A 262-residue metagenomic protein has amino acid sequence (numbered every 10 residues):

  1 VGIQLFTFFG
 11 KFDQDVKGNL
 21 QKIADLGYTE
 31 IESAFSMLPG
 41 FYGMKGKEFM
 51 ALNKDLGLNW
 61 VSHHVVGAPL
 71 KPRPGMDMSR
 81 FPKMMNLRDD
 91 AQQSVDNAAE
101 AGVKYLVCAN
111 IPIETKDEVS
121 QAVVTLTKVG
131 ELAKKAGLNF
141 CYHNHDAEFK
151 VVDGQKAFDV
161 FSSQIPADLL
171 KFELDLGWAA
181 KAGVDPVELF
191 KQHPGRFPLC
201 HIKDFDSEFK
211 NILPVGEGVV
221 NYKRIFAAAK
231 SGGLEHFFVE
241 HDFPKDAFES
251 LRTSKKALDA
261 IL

Functional and structural regions predicted by a protein language model:
V1-K104, K134, L138, G195 (+1 more regions): N-terminal pre-domain/capping segments
F8-Q14, A34-K45, G67-P72, K83-R88 (+6 more regions): Acidic-and-aromatic substrate-binding clefts and catalytic sites of carbohydrate-active enzymes
D15-G18, G43-F49, D89-S94, Q155-D159 (+2 more regions): Alpha-helical scaffolding within the catalytic cores of extracellular/periplasmic polymer-degrading hydrolases
E30-E32, A133-V219: Acidic/histidine-rich catalytic cores of soluble enzymes
S33, W60-S62, V107, Y142 (+2 more regions): Hydrophobic residues in well-ordered beta-strands that form the structural core
F49-V65, L126-A133, D159-A167, I225: Alpha-helix-loop-beta-strand connector modules within alpha/beta enzyme cores
K71-F172, F248: Active-site acidic/histidine proton-transfer and metal-coordination neighborhood in alpha/beta enzyme cores
E217-V239: H/E-rich (His + Asp/Glu) clusters that bind or coordinate divalent metals
